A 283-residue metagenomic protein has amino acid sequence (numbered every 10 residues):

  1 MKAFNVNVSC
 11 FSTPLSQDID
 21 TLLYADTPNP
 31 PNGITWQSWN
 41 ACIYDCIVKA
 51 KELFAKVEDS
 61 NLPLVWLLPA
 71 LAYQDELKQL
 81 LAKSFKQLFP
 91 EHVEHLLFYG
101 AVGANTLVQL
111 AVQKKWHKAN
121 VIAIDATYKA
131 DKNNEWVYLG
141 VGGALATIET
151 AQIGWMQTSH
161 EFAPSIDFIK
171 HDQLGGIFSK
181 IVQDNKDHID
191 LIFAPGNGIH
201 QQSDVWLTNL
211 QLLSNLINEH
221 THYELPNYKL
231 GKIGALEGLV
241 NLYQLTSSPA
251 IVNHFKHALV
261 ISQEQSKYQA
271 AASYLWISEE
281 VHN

Functional and structural regions predicted by a protein language model:
M1-A126, N134-N283: Conserved "HGTGT" condensation-loop signature of ketosynthase/thiolase-family condensing enzymes that catalyze
